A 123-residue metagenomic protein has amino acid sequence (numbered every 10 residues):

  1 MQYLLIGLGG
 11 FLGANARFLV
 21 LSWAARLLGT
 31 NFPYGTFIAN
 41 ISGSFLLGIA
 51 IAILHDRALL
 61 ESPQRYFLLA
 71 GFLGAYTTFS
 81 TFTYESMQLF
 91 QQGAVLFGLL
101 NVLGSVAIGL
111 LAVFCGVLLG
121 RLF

Functional and structural regions predicted by a protein language model:
M1-F123: Membrane-interface helix-loop junctions in multi-pass transporters/channels
